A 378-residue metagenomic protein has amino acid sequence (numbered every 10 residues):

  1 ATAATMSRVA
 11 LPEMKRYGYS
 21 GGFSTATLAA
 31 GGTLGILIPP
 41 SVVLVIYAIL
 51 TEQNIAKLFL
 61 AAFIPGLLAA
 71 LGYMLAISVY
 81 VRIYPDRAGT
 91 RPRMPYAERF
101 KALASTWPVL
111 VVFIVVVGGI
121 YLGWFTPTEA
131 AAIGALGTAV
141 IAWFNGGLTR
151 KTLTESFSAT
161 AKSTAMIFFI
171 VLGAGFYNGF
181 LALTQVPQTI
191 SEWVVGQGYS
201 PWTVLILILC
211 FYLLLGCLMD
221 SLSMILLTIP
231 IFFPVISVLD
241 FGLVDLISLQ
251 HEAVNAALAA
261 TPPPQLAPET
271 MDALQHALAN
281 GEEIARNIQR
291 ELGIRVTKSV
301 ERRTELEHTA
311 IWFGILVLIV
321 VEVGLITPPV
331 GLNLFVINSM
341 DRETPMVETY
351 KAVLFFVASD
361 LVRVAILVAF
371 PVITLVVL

Functional and structural regions predicted by a protein language model:
A1-L378: Alpha-helical transmembrane segments of multi-pass membrane transport proteins
